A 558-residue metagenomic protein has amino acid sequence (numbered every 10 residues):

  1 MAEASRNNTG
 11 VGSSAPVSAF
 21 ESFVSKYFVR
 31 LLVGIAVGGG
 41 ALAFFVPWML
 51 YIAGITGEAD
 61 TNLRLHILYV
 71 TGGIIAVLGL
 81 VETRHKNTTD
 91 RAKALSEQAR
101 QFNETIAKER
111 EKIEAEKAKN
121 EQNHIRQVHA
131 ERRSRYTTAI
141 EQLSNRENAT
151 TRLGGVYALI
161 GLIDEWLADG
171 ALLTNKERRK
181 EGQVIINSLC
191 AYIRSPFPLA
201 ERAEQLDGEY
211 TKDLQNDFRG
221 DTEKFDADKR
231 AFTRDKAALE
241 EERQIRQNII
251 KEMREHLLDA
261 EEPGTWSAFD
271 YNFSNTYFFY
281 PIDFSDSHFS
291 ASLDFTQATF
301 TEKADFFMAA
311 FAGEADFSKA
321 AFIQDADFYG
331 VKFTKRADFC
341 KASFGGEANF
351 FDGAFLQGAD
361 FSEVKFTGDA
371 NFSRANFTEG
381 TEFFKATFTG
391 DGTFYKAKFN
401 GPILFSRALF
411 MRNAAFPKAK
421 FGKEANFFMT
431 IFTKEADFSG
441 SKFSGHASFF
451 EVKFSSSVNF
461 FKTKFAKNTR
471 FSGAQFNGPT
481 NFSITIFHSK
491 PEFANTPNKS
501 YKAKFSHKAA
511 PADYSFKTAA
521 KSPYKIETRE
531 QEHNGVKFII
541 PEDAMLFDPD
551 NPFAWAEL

Functional and structural regions predicted by a protein language model:
E3-S5, S13-A15, E21-S22, G54-G57 (+2 more regions): Eukaryotic N-terminal accessory cofactor-binding modules
S5-G38: Juxtamembrane interface helix immediately N-terminal to a transmembrane segment
F20-V24, G72, Q531: Extended hydrophobic/Leu-rich segments
F23, G57, V77-G79, N103 (+4 more regions): Helix-centric, low-specificity signal for extended rod-like, repetitive segments
K26-Q127: Membrane-embedded hydrophobic alpha-helical segments
I125, T137-E141, E147-L153, Y157-I160 (+4 more regions): N-terminal leader/targeting and pre-domain segments
H129-S134: Short helix-capping and inter-helix turn/linker motifs at the boundaries of alpha-helical repeat units
